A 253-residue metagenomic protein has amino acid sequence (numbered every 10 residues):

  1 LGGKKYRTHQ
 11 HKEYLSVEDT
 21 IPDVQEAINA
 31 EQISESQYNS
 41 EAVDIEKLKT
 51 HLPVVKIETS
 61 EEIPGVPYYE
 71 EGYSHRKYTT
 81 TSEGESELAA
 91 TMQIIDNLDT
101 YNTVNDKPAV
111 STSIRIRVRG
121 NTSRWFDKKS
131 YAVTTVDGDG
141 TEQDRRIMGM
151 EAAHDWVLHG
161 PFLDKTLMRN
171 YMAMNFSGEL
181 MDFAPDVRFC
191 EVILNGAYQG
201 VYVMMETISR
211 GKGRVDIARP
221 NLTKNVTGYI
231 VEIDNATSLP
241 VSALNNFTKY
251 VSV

Functional and structural regions predicted by a protein language model:
L1-V253: Phosphate/dinucleotide-binding and metal-coordinating scaffold of catalytic cores in nucleotide-dependent enzymes
